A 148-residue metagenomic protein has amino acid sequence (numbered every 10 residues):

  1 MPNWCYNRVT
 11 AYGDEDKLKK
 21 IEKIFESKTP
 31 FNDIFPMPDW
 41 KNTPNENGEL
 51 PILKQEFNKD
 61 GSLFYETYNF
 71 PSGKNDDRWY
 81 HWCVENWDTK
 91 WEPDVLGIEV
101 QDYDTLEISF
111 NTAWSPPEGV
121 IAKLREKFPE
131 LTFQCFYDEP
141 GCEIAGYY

Functional and structural regions predicted by a protein language model:
M1-Y148: Long, contiguous binding/interaction regions
